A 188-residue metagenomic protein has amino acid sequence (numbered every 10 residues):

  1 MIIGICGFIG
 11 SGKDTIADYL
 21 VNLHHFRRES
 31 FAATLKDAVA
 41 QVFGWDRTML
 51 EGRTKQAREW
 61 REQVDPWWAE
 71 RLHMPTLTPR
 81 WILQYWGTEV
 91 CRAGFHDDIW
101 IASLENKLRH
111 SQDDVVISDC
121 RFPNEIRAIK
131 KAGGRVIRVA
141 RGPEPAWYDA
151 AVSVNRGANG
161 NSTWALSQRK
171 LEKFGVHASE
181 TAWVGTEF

Functional and structural regions predicted by a protein language model:
M1-I3: Extreme N-terminal starter segment of soluble prokaryotic enzymes
I5, I117: Hydrophobic anchor at the beta1->P-loop junction of P-loop NTPases
C6-I9, L104, R127-K131, V139-F188: Small-molecule kinase domains that catalyze NTP-dependent phosphoryl transfer to phosphate-bearing small molecules
K13: Conserved lysine of the Walker
I16: Hydrophobic positions on the alpha1 helix immediately C-terminal to the Walker A/P-loop
N22-E29: Post-Walker A helix-loop "phosphate-sensing" segment adjacent to the P-loop in P-loop NTPases
H24, K131-G133: Short, structured coil segments at secondary-structure junctions
A33-D113: ATP-dependent small-molecule kinase phosphotransfer cores that center on conserved nucleotide phosphate-binding segments
